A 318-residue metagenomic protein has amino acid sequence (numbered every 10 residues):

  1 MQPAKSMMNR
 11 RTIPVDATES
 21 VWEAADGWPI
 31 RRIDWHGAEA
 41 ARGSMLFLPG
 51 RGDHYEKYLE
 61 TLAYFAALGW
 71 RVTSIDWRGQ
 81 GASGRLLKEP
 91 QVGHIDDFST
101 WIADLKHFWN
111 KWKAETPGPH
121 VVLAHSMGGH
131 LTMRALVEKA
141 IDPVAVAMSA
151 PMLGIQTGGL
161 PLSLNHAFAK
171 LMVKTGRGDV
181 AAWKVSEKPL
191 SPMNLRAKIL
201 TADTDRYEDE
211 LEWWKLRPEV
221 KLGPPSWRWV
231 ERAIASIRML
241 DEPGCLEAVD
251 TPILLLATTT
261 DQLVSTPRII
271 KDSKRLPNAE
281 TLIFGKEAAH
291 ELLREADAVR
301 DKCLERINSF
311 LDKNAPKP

Functional and structural regions predicted by a protein language model:
M1-A24, W28-G37: An N-terminal hydrophobic leader/cap segment in hydrolases
G50-D53, M127: Active-site glycine-rich loops that stabilize anionic/oxyanionic intermediates across multiple enzyme folds
Y55, L62-K88: Conserved alpha/beta-hydrolase
G93-K113: Alpha/beta-hydrolase active-site loop
T132-E219: Alpha/beta-hydrolase-fold enzymes
V249, L255-A257: Short beta-strand/loop motif that positions the catalytic acidic residue of the alpha/beta-hydrolase fold
T251, S265-K274: Short alpha-helix in the alpha/beta-hydrolase fold that links the catalytic acid
A279-P318: Catalytic active-site module of serine/aspartate enzymes centered on a nucleophile-bearing elbow/loop
